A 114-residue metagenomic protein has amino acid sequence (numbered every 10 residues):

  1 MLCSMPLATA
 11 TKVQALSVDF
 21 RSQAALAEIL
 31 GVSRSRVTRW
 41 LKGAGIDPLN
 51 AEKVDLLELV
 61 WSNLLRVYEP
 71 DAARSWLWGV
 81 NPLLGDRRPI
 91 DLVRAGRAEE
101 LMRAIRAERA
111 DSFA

Functional and structural regions predicted by a protein language model:
M1-A114: Non-transmembrane "mature" sequence context
